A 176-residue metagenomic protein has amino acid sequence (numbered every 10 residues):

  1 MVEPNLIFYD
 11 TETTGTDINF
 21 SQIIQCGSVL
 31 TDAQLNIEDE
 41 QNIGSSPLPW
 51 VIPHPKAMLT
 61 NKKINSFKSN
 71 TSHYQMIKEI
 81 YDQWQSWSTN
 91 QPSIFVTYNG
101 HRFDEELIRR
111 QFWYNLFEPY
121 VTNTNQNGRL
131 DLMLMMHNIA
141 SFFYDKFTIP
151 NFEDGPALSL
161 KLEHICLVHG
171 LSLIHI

Functional and structural regions predicted by a protein language model:
V2-Q111, H164-L167: Conserved non-catalytic scaffold segment of RNase H-like nuclease domains
K63-I64, E118, G170-S172: Short coil/loop linkers at secondary-structure junctions
T89-Q91, N115-N123, D145-F152: Short helix-coil transition/hinge motifs at the ends and kinks of transmembrane helices, capturing the brief
N99-D104, G128, L132, L158: Short, conserved alpha-helical segments within structured domains
F103-N127: Substrate-recognition/cap helix-loop segment adjacent to the acidic, metal-dependent catalytic center of Asp-based
R129-E153: Short alpha-helix plus adjacent loop in nuclease-associated cores
E153-G170: A structural motif
I174-I176: Conserved small/polar residues in nucleotide/adenosyl-binding loops
